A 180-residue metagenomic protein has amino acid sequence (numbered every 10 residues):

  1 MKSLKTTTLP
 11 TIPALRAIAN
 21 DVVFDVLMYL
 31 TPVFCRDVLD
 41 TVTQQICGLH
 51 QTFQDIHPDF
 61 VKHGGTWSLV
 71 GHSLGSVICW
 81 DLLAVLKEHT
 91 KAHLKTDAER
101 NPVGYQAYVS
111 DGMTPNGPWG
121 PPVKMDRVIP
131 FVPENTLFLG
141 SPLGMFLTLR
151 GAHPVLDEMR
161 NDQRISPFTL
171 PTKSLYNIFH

Functional and structural regions predicted by a protein language model:
M1-D25: Active-site machinery of serine-nucleophile hydrolases
N20, M28, V33-K173, F179-H180: Serine-dependent carboxylesterase/thioesterase catalytic core of lipase-like alpha/beta-hydrolase/SGNH enzymes
